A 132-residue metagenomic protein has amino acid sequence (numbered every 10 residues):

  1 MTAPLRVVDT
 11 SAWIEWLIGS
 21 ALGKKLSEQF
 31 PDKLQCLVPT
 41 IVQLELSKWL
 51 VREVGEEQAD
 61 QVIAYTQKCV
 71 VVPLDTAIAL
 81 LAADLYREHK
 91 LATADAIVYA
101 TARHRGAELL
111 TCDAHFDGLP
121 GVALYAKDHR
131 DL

Functional and structural regions predicted by a protein language model:
M1-A3, Y99, R103-L132: Acidic, PIN/NYN-like endoribonuclease modules and their adjacent C-terminal/linker elements
M1-V38, L50-Q61, R130-L132: Short, well-structured N-terminal submotif of metal-dependent ribonuclease cores
A3, K33-C36, K68-V70, H104-E108: Short active-site oxyanion
W13-I14, Q43, A79, F116-D117: A generic structural signal for short hydrophobic patches within well-formed alpha-helices
G23, Q43, A59-V62, D75 (+1 more regions): A general structural signal for well-ordered alpha-helical segments in protein cores
L37, V72, Y125: General small-molecule cofactor/ligand-binding pocket signal
V71-C112: Active-site neighborhoods of divalent-metal-dependent phosphate/nucleic-acid chemistry enzymes
